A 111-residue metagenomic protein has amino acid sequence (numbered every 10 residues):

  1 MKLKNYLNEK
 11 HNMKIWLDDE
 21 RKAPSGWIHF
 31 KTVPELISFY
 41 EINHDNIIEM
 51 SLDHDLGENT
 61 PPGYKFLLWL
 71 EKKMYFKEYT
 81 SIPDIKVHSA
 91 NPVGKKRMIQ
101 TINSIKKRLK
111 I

Functional and structural regions predicted by a protein language model:
M1-I111: Catalytic phosphate/metal-binding cores of nucleic-acid and nucleotide-processing enzymes, i.e., regions that mediate
